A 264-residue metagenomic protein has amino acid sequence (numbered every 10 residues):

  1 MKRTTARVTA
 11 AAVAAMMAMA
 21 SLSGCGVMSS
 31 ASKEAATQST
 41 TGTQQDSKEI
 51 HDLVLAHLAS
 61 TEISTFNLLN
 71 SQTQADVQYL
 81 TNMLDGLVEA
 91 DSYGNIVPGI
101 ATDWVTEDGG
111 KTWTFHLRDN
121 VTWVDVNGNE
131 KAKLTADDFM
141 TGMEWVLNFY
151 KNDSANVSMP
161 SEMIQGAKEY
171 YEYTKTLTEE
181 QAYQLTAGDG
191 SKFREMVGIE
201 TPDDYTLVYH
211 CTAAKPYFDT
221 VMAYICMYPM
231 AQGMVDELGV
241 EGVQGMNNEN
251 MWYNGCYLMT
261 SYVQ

Functional and structural regions predicted by a protein language model:
M1-V8: Bacterial Sec-dependent N-terminal signal peptides
T4, A20, G26-V27, S92 (+3 more regions): Extracytoplasmic/periplasmic ligand-capture domains
V13, M17-S21: Hydrophobic core
L22-A36: Bacterial lipoprotein signal-peptidase II cleavage site
T40-A56: Immediate post-signal peptide segment of exported/extracytoplasmic ligand-binding proteins
A56-D108, W252-N254: N-terminal lobe/hinge region of extracytoplasmic solute-binding protein
T102-G166, V208: Aromatic- and charge-enriched surface segment that lines or borders ligand/interaction sites
E180-T186, K192-M196, D203-Y205, H210-Q264: Gly/Pro-rich hinge or "lid" segments in bacterial periplasmic/extracellular proteins
